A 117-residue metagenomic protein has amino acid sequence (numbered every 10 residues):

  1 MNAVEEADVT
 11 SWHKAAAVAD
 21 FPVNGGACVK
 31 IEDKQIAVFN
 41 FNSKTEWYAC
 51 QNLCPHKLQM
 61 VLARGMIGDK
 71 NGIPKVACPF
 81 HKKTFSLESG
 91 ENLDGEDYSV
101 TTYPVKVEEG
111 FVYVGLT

Functional and structural regions predicted by a protein language model:
M1-T10, K14, V18, T117: A boundary/linker detector
F21-N24: Solvent-exposed, conformationally flexible loop/turn segments
A27-T117: Rieske [2Fe-2S] iron-sulfur-binding domain
